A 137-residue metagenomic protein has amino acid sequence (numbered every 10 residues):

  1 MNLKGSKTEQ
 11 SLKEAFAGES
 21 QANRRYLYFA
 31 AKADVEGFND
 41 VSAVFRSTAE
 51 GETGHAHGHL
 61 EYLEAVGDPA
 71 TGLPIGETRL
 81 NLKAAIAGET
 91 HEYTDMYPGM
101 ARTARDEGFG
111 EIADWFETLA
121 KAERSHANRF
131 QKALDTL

Functional and structural regions predicted by a protein language model:
M1-L137: Non-heme di-metal
